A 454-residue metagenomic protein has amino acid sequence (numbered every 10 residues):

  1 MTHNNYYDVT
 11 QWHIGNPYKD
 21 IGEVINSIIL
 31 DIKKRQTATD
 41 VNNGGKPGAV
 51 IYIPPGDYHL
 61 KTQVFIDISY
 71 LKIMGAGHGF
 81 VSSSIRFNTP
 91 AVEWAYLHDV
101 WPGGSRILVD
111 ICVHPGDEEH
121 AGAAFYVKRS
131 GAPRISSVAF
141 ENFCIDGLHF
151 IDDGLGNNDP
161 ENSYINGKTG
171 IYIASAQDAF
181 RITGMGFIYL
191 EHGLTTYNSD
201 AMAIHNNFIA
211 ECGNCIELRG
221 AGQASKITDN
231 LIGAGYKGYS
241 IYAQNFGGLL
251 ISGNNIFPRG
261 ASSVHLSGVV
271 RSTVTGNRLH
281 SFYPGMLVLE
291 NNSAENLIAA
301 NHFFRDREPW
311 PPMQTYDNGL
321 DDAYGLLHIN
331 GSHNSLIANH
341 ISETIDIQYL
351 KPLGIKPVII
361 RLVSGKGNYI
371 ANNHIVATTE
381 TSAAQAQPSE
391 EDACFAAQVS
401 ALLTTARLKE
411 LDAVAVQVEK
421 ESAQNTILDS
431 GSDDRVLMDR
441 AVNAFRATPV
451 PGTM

Functional and structural regions predicted by a protein language model:
T2, Y6-E23, S27, K72-N166: Right-handed parallel beta-helix/beta-spiral solenoid domain characteristic of secreted/periplasmic
T2-T10, I25-I28, K33-G45, S199: Non-transmembrane elongated oligomeric "stalk/shaft" segments that connect baseplates/barrels to distal
I29, K33-K72, A76-E93: N-terminal extracellular ligand-recognition/capping segment immediately after the signal peptide
A38, L60-Q63, S82-R86, H149-G156 (+12 more regions): Short glycine/acidic-rich loop motifs that flank beta-strands on beta-rich extracellular proteins
I66-K72, S136, A176-R181, S199-A203 (+7 more regions): Short "repeat-start/strand-capping" segments in structured domains, especially the N-termini of parallel beta-helix
S130-G235: Right-handed parallel beta-helix
F143, M185, N207, N230 (+10 more regions): Consensus "Asn ladder" position of solenoid repeat domains
G367-M454: Leucine-rich solenoid repeat scaffolds
